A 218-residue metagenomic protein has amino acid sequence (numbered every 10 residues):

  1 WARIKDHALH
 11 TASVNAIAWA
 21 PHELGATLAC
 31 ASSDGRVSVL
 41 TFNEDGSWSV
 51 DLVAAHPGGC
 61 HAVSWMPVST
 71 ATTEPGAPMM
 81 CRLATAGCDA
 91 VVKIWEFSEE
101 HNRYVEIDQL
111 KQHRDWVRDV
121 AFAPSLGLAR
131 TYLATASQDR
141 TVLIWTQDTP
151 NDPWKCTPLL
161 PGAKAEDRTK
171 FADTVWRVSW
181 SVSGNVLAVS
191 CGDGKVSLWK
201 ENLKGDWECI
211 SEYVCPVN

Functional and structural regions predicted by a protein language model:
W1-R3, D45-V50, E100-E106, L128 (+3 more regions): Beta-strand initiation motifs
H7-V14, V53-C60, M66-P67, L110-V117 (+2 more regions): WD40/WD-repeat beta-propeller blade N-cap
A18-G25, S64-M80, A121-R130, S179-G184: Loop/turn segments within WD40 beta-propeller blades
C30-D34, F42, T85-A90, T135-D139 (+1 more regions): Conserved strand-to-loop turn within each blade of WD40 beta-propeller repeats
V37-F42, V92-F97, V142-Q147, V196-E201: WD40-repeat beta-propellers
D119-P150: Loop/turn-rich, solvent-exposed surfaces of beta-rich toroidal or solenoidal domains
L159-N218: C-terminal interaction modules of eukaryotic adaptor/scaffold proteins
